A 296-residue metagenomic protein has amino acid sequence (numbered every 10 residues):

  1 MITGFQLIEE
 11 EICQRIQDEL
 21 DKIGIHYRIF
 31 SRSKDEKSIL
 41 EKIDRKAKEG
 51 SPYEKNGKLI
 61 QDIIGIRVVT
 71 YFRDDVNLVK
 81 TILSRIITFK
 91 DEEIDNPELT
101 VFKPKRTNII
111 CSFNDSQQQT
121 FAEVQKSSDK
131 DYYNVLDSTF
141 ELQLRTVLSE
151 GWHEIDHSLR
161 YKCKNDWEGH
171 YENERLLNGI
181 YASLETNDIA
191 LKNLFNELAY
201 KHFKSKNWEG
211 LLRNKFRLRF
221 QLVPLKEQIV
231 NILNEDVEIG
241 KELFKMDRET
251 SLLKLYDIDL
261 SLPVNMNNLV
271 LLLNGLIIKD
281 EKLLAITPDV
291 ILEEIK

Functional and structural regions predicted by a protein language model:
I2-G4, I8, E19, Y132-K296: An acidic, glycine-/histidine-flanked metal-binding catalytic module
Q6-G50, N265: Surface-exposed, low-hydrophobicity interaction/linker segments
Y53-Q61, D131: Short, flexible, solvent-exposed loop/turn segments with mixed acidic/basic and small polar residues
D62-Y71, L142: Short cationic amphipathic helices and targeting signals
N77-V79, Q118-T120, E150-H153: Short helix/loop capping segments that flank catalytic or ligand/cofactor-binding pockets
V79-I86, E123-S127: Short amphipathic alpha-helices in soluble, non-transmembrane regions that often serve as interface/regulatory elements
S84-D91, C163: A common structural junction motif
K90-Y132: Short Gly/Thr-rich strand-loop-strand
